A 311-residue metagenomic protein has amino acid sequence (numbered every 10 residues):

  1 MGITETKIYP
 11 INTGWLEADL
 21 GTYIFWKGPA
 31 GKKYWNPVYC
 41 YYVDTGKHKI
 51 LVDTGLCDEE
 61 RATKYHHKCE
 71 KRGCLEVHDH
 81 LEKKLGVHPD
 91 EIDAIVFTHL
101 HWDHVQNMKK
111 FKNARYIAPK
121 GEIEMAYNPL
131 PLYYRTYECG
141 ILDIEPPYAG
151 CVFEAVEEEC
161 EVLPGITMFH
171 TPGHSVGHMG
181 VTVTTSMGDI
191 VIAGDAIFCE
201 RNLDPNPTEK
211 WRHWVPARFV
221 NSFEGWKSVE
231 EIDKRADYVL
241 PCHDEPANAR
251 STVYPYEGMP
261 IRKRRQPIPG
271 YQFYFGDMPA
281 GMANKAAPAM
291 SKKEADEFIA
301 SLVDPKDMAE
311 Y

Functional and structural regions predicted by a protein language model:
M1-W35, V181, Y254, P267-S291 (+1 more regions): Basic, amphipathic N-terminal segments that precede the first structured/catalytic domain
W15-D79, K83, G180-G194: Conserved beta-strand hairpin/beta-sheet module of binuclear metal-dependent hydrolase folds, prominently
V52, T98, A118-P119, I192-D195 (+1 more regions): Active-site flanking residues adjacent to catalytic metal/cofactor-binding acidic residues
C57, Y133, E159-E161, T167-H170 (+1 more regions): Metallo-beta-lactamase
A62-K71, C199-V215, E257-R265: Active-site gating loops and adjacent loop-to-helix segments of metal-dependent hydrolytic enzymes
R72-E91, K110, K120-H170, A217-D237 (+2 more regions): Metallo-beta-lactamase
I92-D103: Metallo-beta-lactamase
W226-Y311: C-terminal regulatory/interaction regions
